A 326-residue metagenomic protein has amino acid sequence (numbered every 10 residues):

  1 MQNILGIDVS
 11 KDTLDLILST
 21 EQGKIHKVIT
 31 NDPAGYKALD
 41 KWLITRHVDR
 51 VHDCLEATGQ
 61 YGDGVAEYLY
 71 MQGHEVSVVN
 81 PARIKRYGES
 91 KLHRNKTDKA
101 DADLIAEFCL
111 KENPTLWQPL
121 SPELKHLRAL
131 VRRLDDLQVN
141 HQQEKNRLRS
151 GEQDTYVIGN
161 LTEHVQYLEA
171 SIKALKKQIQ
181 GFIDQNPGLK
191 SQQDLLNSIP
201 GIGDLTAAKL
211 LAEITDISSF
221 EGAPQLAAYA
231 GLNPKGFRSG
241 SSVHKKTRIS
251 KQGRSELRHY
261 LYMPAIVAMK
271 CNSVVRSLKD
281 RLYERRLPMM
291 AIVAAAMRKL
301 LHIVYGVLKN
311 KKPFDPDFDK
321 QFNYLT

Functional and structural regions predicted by a protein language model:
M1-T326: A detector of single, family-specific signature residues that are central to catalytic or substrate-handling motifs
